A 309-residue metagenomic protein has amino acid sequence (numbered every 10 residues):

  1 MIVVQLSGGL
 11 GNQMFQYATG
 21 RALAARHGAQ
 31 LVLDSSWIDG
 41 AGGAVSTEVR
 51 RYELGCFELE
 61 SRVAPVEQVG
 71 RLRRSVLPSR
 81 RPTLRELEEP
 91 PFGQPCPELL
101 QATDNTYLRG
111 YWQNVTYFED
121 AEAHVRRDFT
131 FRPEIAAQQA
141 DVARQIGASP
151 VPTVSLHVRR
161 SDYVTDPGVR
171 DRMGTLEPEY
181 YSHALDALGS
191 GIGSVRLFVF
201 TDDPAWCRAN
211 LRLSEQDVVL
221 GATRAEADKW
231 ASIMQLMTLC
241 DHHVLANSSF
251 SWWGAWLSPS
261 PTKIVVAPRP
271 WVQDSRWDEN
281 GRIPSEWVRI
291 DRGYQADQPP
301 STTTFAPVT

Functional and structural regions predicted by a protein language model:
M1-G42: N-terminal pre-catalytic "stem/leader" segment of glycosyltransferase-like enzymes
G9-G11, W37-G40, W112-T116, R159-Y163 (+5 more regions): Short, solvent-exposed loop/turn segments at secondary-structure junctions
G43-F57, C207-Q216, W277-P284: Short, aromatic/basic amphipathic alpha-helical patches
A44-I192: Secretory-pathway luminal glycosyltransferase catalytic domains
D186-R276: Donor-binding and catalytic core of enzymes assembling or modifying cell-surface/extracellular glycoconjugates
Q273-D297: Leloir-type glycosyltransferase catalytic cores
